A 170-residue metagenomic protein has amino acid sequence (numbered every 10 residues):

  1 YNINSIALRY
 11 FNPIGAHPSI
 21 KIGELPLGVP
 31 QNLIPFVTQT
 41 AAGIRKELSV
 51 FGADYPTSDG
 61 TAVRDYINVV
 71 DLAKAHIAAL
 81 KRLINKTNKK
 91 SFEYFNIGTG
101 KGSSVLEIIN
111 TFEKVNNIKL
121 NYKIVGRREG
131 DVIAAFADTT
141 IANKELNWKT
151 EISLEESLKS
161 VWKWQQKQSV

Functional and structural regions predicted by a protein language model:
Y1-S19, E47-F51, K89-K90: Conserved beta-loop-beta element that borders a ligand/cofactor-binding pocket
H17-P30, V37-T40, K46: Hydrophobic, Gly/Ser/Ala-rich alpha-helical and linker tracts in large acyl-processing enzymes of secondary/lipid
L33-V170: C-terminal substrate-binding subdomain of Rossmann-fold SDR/epimerase-dehydratase oxidoreductases
